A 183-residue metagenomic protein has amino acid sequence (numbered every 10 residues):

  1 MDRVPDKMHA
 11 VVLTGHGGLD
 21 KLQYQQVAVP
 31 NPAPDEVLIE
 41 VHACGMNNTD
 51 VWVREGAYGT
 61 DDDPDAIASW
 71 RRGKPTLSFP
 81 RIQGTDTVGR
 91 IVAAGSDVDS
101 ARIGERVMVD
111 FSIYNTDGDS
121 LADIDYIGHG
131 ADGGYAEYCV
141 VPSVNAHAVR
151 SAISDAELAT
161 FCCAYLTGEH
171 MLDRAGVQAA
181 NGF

Functional and structural regions predicted by a protein language model:
M1-H9: Basic/polar N-terminal segments that are highly enriched at the extreme N-terminus, encompassing both cleavable
A10, V41, G168: Terminal peptide-recognition signature
G17-L22, N48-D50: Short N-terminal binding/cap micro-motifs at the start of the first secondary-structure element
A28-G45, G59-I113, R150-I153: Glycine-rich beta-strand-centered segment in the early N-terminal region that forms part of a ligand/cofactor-binding
T49-R54, G118: Cytochrome P450 core scaffold surrounding the K-helix E-X-X-R motif and the conserved "meander" helix-loop region
G73-S78, T85, D110-F183: NAD(P)H dinucleotide-binding glycine-rich loop of Rossmann-like/cofactor-binding domains, especially the beta1-alpha1
